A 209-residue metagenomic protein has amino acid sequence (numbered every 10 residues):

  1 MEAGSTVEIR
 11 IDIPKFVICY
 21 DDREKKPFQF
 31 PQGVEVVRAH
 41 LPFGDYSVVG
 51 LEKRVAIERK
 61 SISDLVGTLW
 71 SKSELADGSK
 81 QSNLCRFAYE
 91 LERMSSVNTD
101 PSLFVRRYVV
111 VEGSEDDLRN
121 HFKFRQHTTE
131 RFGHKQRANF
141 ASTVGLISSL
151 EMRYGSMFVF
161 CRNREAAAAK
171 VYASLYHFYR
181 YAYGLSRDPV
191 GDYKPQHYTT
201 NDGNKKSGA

Functional and structural regions predicted by a protein language model:
M1-E52: Acidic-basic catalytic patches of nuclease active cores, encompassing PD-(D/E)XK and other metal-cofactor nuclease
E35-G208: Extended, alpha-helix-rich binding/interface surfaces that flank or overlap catalytic cores and mediate recognition
